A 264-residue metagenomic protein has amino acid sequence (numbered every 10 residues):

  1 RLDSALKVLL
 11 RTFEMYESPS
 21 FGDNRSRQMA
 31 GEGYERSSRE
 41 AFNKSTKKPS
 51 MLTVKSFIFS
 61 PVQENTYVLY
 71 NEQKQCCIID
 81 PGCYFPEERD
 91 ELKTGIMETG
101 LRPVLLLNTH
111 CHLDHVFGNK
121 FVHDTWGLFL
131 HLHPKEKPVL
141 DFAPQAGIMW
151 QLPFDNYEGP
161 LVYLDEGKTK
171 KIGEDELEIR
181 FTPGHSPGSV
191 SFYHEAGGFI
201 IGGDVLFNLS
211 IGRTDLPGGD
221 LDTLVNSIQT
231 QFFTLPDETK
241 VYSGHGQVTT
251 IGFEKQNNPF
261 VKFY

Functional and structural regions predicted by a protein language model:
S4, V8-E14, F21, Q28-A30 (+5 more regions): Accessory terminal helices/loops
K47, F57, L69, K168-E174: Short acidic-hydrophobic surface loop/beta-edge motif
L52-T99, S191-G202: Conserved beta-strand hairpin/beta-sheet module of binuclear metal-dependent hydrolase folds, prominently
S56, I78-D80, L105-N108, F181: Short catalytic-loop micro-motif centered on adjacent basic/acidic residues
F57-F59, G159-V162, F181-P183: Short Gly/Pro-enriched turn/cap motifs at secondary-structure boundaries
C83-I172, Q256-F263: Active-site HxH/HxHxD metal-binding segment of metal-dependent hydrolases
C83-Y84, L101, A146-M149, T169 (+1 more regions): Metallo-beta-lactamase
